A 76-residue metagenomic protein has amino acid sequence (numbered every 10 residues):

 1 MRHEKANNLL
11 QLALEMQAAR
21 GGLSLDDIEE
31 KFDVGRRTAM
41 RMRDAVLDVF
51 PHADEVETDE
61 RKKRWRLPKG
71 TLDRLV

Functional and structural regions predicted by a protein language model:
M1-V76: Short, basic/aromatic recognition patches that contact phosphate-bearing ligands
